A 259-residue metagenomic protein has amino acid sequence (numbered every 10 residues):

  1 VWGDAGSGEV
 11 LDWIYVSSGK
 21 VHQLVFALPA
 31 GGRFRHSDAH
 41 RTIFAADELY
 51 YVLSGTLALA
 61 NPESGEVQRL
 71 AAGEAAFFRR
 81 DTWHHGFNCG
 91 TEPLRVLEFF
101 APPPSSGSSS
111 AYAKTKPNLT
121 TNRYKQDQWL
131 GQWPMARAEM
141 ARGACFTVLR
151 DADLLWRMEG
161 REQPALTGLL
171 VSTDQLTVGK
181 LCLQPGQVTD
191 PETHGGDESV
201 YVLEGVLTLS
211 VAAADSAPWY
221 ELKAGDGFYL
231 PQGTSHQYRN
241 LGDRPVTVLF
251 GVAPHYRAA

Functional and structural regions predicted by a protein language model:
V1-L24, S109-Q175, D190, A259: A short, N-terminal "cap"/entry segment at the start of jelly-roll beta-barrel domains of the cupin/DSBH fold
A5-D12, L24-F44, R161-P164, G179-H194 (+1 more regions): Conserved short histidine dyad/triad with adjacent acidic residue
Q23-V25, F77, T91-S110, S199 (+2 more regions): A short hydrophobic beta-strand segment most commonly corresponding to one strand of the jelly-roll/cupin
F26-P29, T42-L59, F99-P102, K180-Q184 (+3 more regions): Short, conserved beta-strand element in jelly-roll/cupin
E63-R80, A213-Q232: Short acidic-glycine-tyrosine-enriched beta hairpin
F87-C89, R239-L241: Asparagine-centered strand-capping/turn motif at beta-strand->loop junctions
